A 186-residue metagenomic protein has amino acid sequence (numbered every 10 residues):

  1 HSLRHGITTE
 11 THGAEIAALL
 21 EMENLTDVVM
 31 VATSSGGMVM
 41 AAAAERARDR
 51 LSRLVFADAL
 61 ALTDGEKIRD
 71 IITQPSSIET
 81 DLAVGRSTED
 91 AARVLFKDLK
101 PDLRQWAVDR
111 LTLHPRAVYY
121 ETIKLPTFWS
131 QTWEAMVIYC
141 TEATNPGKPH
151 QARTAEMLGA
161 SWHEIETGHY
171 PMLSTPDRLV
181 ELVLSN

Functional and structural regions predicted by a protein language model:
H1-V29, E45, D70-T73: Active-site loop/oxyanion-hole signature of alpha/beta-hydrolase fold enzymes
H5, E45-E89, V118-Y119, I123-K124 (+1 more regions): Flexible "cap/lid" loop of the alpha/beta hydrolase fold
G13-A17, P176-L184: Short, amphipathic alpha-helical "lid/cap" segments that border enzyme active or binding sites
N24-T26, D49, T132: Active-site acidic short loop of glycosyltransferases
V31-A32, G36, M40: Gly/Ala-rich beta-loop-alpha elbow adjacent to hydrolase catalytic centers
D109-F128, T141: Active-site nucleophile elbow and catalytic-triad environment of alpha/beta-hydrolase enzymes
Q131, V137-Y139: Short beta-strand/loop motif that positions the catalytic acidic residue of the alpha/beta-hydrolase fold
C140-E166, L173, R178, N186: Conserved loop-alpha-helix segment in the C-terminal half of the alpha/beta-hydrolase fold that carries the catalytic
